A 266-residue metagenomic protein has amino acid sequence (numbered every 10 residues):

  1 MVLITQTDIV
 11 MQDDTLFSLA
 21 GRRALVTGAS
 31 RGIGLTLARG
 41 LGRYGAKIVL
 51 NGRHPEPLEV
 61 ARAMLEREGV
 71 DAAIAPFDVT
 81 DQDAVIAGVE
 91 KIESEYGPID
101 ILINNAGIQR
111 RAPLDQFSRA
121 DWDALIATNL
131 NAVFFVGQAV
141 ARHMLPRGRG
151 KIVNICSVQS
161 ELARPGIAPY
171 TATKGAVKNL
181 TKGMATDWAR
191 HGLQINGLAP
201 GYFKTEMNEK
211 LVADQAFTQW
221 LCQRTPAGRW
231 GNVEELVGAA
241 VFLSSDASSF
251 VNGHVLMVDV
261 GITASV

Functional and structural regions predicted by a protein language model:
V2-L16, L162, V241, N252-V266: Short C-terminal tail/terminal secondary-structure segment of NAD(P)H-dependent dehydrogenase/reductase domains
R23, S30-G32: Conserved glycine-rich cofactor-binding loop
P113-L114, D121-I126, I152, L221: Substrate-binding pocket helix/loop in short-chain dehydrogenase/reductase
F134, R149, R229-V258, T263: C-terminal substrate-recognition "lid" of short-chain dehydrogenase/reductases
G137, T173, T181: Active-site helix of classical SDR
R142, T186-R190, S249: Alpha-helical segment proximal to the catalytic Tyr-Lys
S157: Residue(s) in the substrate-gating loop at a strand-loop-helix junction that position the organic substrate next
